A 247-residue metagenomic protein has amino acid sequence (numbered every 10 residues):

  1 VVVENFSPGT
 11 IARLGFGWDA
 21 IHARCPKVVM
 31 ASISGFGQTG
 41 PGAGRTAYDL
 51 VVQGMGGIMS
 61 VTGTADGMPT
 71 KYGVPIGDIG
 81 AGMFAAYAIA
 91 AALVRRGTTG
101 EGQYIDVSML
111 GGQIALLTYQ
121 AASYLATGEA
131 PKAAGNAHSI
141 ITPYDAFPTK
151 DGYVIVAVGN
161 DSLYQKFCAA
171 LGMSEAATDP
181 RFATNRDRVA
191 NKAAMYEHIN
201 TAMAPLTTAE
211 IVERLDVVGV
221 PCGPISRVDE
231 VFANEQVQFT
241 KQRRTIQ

Functional and structural regions predicted by a protein language model:
V1-A23, A204: A structured beta-alpha segment of the ubiquitous adenosine-cofactor-binding alpha/beta core
V1-V2, K27, P221: Residue-level detector of anion-binding/catalytic polar loops
E4, M30-S32, P224: Hydrophobic residues in well-ordered beta-strands that form the structural core
G9-T10, G35-F36, D229-E230: Conserved beta-strand edge residues that scaffold enzyme active sites
R13-V154, V158-G159: Active-site-adjacent "lid/gating" segments in soluble enzymes
F16-G17, A43-G44, R188-K192, N234-F239: Short secondary-structure transition/capping segments
T142-V218, C222: Aromatic-enriched alpha-helical interface/lid elements that frame and gate functional surfaces
V217-Q247: A glycine-rich dinucleotide-binding beta-alpha-beta segment and adjacent secondary-structure elements that constitute
